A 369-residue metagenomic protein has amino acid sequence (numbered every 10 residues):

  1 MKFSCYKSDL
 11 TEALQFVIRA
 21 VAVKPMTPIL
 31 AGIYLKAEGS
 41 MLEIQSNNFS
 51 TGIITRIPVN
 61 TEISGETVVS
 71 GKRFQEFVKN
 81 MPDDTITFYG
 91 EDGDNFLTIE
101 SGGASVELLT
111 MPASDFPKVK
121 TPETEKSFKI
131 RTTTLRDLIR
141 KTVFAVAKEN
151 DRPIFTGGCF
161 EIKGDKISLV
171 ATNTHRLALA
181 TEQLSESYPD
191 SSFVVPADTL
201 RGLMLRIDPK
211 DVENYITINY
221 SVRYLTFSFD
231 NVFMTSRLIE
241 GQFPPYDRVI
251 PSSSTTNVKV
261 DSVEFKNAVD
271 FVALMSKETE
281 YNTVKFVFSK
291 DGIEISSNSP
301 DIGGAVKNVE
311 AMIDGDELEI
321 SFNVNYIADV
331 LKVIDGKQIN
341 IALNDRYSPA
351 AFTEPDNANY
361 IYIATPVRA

Functional and structural regions predicted by a protein language model:
M1-A369: Structural preference for solvent-exposed beta-strand-turn elements and adjacent flexible terminal/loop segments within
